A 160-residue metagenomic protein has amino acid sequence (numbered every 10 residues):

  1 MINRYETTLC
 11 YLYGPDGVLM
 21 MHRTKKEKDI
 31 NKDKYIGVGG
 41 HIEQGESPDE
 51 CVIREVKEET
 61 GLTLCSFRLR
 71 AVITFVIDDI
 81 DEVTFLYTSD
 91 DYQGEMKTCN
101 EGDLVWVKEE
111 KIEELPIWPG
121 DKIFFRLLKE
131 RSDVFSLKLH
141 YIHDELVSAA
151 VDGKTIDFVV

Functional and structural regions predicted by a protein language model:
M1-M20: Conserved N-terminal beta-strand and adjoining loop/helix that marks the start of the Nudix/MutT-like hydrolase domain
G17, K25, T74: Short, glycine/serine-rich, charged loops/turns that create anion-binding and catalytic segments at active sites
L19, E27-I30: Short N-terminal binding/cap micro-motifs at the start of the first secondary-structure element
K32-Y35: A positional/architectural concept
G37-G39: Thr-Gly-centered strand-to-loop micro-motif
I42-C65, V76-L128, A150-V160: Unchanged
R70-V76: Short, solvent-exposed loop/turn elements at beta->coil junctions and helix N-caps that rim active or binding pockets
V134-V160: Acidic/histidine-enriched, glycine/proline-rich intrinsically disordered or flexible terminal extensions
